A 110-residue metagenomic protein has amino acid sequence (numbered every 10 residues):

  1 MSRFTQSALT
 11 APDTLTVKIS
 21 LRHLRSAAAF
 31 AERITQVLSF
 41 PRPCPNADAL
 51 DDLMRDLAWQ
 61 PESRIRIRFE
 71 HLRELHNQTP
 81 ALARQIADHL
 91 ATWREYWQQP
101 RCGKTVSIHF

Functional and structural regions predicted by a protein language model:
M1-R42, D48-A49, L57-F110: N-terminal intrinsically disordered, low-complexity segments enriched in P/E/S/T
